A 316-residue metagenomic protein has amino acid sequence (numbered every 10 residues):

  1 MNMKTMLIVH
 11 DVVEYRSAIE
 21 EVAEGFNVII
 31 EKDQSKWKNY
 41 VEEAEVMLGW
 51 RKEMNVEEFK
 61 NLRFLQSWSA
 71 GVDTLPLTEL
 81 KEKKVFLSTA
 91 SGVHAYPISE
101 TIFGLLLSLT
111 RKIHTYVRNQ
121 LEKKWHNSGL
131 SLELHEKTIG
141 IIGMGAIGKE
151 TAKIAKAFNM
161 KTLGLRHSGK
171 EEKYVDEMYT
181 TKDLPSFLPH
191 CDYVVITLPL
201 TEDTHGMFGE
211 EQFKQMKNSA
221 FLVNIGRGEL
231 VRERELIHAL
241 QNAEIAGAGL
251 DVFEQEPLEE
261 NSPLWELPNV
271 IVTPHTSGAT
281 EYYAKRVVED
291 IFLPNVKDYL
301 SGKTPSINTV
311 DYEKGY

Functional and structural regions predicted by a protein language model:
M1-F86, G209: An N-terminal-biased, well-structured beta-alpha scaffold segment characteristic of Rossmann-like dinucleotide-binding
W68-S69, F86-V93, R166, K182 (+1 more regions): Short beta->alpha connector loops at strand-helix junctions that form conserved, small/polar/Pro-enriched
V85, A90-T138, I307: Phosphate-binding beta-alpha-beta segment of Rossmann-like dinucleotide-binding domains, i.e., the NAD(P)
S88-T101, E256-Y316: C-terminal helix-to-coil terminal segments
M144-G145: Glycine-rich Rossmann-fold phosphate-binding loop(s) that bind the pyrophosphate of adenine dinucleotide cofactors
G148-K149: N-terminal Rossmann-fold NAD(P) dinucleotide-binding loop
A157-Y174: NAD(P)-binding Rossmann-fold cofactor-contacting core
G169-P263: Rossmann-like adenosine-cofactor binding region
